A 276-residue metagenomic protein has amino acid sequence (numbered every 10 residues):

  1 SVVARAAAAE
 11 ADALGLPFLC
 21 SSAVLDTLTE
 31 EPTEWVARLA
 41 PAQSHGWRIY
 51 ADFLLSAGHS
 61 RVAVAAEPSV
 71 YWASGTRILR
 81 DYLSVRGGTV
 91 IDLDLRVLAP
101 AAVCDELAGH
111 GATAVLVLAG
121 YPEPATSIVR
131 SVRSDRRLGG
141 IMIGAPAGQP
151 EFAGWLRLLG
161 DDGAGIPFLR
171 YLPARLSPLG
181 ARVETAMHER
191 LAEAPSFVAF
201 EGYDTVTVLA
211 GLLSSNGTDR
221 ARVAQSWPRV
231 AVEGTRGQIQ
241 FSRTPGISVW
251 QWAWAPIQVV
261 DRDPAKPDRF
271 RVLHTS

Functional and structural regions predicted by a protein language model:
S1-S276: Extracytosolic ligand-binding ectodomains
